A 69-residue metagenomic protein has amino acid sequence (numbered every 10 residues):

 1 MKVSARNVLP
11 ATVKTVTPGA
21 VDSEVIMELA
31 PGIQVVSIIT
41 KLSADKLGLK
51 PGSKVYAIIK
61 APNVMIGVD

Functional and structural regions predicted by a protein language model:
M1-D69: Non-catalytic connector elements of ABC transporters
